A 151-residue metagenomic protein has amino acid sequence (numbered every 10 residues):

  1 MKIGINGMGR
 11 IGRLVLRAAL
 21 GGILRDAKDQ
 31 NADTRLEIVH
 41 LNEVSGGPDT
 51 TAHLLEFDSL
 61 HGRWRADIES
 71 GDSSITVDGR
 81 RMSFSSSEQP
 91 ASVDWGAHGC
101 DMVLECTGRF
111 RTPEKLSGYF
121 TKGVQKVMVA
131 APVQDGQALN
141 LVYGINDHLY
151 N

Functional and structural regions predicted by a protein language model:
M1-N151: N-terminal Rossmann-like NAD(P) cofactor-binding subdomain of oxidoreductases, focused on the glycine-rich
